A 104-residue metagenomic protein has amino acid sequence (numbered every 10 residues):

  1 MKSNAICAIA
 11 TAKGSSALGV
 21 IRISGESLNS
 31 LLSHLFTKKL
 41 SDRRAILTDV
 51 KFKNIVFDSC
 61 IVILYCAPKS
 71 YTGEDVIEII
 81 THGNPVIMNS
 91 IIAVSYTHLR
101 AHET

Functional and structural regions predicted by a protein language model:
M1-R100: A glycine-rich (often HGG/GG-containing) alpha/beta subdomain
